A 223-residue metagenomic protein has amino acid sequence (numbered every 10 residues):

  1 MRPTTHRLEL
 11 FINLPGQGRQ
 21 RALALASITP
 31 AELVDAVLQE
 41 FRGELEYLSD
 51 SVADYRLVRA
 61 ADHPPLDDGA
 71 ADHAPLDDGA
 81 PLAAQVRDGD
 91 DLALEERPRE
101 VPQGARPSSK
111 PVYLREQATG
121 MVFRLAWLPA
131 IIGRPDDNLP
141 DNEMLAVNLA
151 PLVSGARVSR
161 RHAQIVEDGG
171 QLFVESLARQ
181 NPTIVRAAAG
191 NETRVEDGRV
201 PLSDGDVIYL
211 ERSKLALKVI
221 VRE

Functional and structural regions predicted by a protein language model:
M1-A26, A31, D35-S154, A216 (+1 more regions): Intrinsically disordered, low-complexity acidic Ser/Thr-rich regulatory segments
L33, A163-I165: Buried hydrophobic-core signal for structured, non-transmembrane domains
D54-D78, A163, G170-D206: Forkhead-associated
P129-I131, Q171, N181, K214: Structural motif
R134, S176-L177, R212, V221: Residue-level recognition of conserved beta-strand positions in structured domain cores
D141, N148-L149, R160, N181-I184 (+3 more regions): A structural signal for the main folded, soluble domain(s) of proteins
